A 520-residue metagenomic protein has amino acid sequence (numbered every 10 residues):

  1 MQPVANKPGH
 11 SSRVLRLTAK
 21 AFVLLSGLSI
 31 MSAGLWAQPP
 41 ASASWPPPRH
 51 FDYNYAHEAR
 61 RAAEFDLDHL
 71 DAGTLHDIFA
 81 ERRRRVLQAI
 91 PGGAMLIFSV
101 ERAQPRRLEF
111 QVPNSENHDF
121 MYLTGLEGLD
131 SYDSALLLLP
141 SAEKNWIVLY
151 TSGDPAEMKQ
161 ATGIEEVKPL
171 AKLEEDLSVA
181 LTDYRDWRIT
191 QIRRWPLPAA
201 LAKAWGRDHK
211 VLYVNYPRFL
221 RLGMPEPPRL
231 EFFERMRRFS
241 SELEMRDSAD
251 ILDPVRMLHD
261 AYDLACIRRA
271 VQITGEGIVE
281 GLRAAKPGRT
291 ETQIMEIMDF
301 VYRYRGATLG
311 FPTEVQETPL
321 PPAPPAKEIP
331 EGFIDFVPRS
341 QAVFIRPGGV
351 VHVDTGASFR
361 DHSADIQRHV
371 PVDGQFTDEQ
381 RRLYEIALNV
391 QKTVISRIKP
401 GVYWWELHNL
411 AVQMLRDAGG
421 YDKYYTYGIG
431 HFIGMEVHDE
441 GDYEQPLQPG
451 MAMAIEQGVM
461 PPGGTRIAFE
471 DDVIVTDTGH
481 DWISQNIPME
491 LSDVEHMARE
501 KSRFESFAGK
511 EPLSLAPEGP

Functional and structural regions predicted by a protein language model:
V4-V23: Bacterial N-terminal signal peptides that target proteins for export
K7, L35-P520: Active-site neighborhoods and metal-handling regions in enzymes and metal-associated proteins
T18-G34: Bacterial N-terminal signal peptides
